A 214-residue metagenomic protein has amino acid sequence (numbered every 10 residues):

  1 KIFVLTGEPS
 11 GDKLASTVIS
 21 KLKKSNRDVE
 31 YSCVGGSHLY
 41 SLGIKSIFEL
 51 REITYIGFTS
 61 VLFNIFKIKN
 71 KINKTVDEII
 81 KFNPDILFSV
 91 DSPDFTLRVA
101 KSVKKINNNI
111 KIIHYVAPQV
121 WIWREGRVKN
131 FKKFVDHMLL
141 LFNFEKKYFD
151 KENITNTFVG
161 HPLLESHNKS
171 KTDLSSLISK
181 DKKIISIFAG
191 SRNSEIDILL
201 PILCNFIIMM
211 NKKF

Functional and structural regions predicted by a protein language model:
K1-I2, K180-S186: Charged active-site motifs of nucleotide-sugar-dependent glycosyltransferases
I2-S175, F188-I196, L200, M209 (+1 more regions): Active-site and donor-binding regions of nucleotide-sugar-utilizing enzymes
C204-N205: Phosphate/pyrophosphate-binding betaalpha-module
